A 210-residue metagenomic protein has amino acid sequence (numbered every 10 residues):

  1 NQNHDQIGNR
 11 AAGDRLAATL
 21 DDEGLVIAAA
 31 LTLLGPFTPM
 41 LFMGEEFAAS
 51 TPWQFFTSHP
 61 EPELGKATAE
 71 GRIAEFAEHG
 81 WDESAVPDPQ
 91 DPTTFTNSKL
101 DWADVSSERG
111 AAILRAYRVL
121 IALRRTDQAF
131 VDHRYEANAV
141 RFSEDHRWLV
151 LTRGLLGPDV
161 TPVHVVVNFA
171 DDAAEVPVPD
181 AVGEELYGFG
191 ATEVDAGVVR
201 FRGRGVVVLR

Functional and structural regions predicted by a protein language model:
N1-V163, F169-A174: Loop/helix patches that line or flank the sugar-binding groove of alpha-linked glycan CAZymes
P36, F189, A196-G197: A residue-level detector for conformationally permissive "hinge/kink" positions
Y135-F142, V182-E185, A191-E193: Short secondary-structure junctions
F142, T152-R153, V178-D180, G188 (+1 more regions): Surface-exposed beta-strand edges and flanking loops
T152, E175-P177, V198-R200: Ser/Thr- (and often Asn-) enriched beta-sheet segments in non-cytosolic proteins
V163, D172-A191: Beta-strand-rich binding/interaction modules
D195-R210: C-terminal beta-strand-rich structural cap/linker in extracellular carbohydrate-active enzymes
